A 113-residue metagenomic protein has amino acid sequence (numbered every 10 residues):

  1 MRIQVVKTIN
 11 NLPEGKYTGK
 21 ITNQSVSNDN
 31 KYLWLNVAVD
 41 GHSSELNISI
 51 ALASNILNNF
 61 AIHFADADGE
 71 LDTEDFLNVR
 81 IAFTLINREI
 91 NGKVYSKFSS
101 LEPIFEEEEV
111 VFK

Functional and structural regions predicted by a protein language model:
M1-K113: Short beta-rich binding modules
